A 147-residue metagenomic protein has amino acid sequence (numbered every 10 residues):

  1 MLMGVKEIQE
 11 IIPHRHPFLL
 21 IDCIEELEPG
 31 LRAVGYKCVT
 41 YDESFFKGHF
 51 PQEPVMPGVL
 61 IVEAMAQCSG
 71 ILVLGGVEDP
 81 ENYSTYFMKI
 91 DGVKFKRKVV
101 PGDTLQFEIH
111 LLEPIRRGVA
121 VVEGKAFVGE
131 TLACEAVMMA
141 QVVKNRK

Functional and structural regions predicted by a protein language model:
M1-L2, S69-Q106, A133, A140: Hydrophobic beta-strand-centered segment that forms part of the acyl-chain substrate-binding groove
V5-R15, N82: Short aromatic-glycine motifs in intrinsically disordered, low-complexity regions
Q9, Q52, F95-R97, L112: Beta-strand-rich interaction surfaces with strong enrichment in secreted/lumenal proteins
H16-M56: Catalytic strand-loop segment that frames the active site of acyl-thioester-processing enzymes
F18-L20, L105, A120: Hydrophobic core residues within well-ordered beta-strands of beta-rich domains
L20-C23, K89, K94, E108-H110 (+2 more regions): Residues located in well-ordered beta-strands
I24, M56-D79: Active-site helix/loop of acyl-thioester processing domains in fatty-acid/polyketide metabolism, spanning hotdog-fold
V100-D103, H110-K147: HotDog/MaoC-like acyl-thioester-processing domains
